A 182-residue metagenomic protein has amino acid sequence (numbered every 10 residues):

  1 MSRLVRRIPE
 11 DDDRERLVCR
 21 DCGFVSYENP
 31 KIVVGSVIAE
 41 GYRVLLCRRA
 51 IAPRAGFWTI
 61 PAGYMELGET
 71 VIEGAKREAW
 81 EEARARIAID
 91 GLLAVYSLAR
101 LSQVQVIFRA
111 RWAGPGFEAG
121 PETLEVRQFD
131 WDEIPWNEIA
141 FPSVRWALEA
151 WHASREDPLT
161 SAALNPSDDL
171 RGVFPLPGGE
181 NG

Functional and structural regions predicted by a protein language model:
M1-S36: Acidic, metal-coordinating catalytic segment for phosphate/diphosphate chemistry, firing primarily on the Nudix
R14, N29-V33, A39, P53-A55 (+3 more regions): Short connector loops at helix/strand junctions that flank enzyme active sites, especially segments positioning acidic
R16, V37, L46, I107-R109 (+1 more regions): Conserved hydrophobic/aromatic beta-strand scaffold that supports enzyme active sites
D21, R49, A62, A110 (+1 more regions): Active-site donor-binding loop signature of nucleotide-sugar glycosyltransferases
A39-E81: Conserved Nudix-box catalytic region and its N-terminal flanking loop in Nudix hydrolases and closely related
M65-A150, S154-S161, G172-G182: Unchanged
